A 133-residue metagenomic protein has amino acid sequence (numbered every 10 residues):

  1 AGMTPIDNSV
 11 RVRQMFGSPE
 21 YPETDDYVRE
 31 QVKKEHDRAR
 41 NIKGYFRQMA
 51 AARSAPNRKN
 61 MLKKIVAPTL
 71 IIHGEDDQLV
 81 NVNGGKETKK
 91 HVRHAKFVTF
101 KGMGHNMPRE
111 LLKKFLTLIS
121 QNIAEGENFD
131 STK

Functional and structural regions predicted by a protein language model:
A1-N60, A67: Alpha/beta-hydrolase
S9-R13, K89, S120: Non-transmembrane alpha-helical segments in soluble domains of secreted/periplasmic/extracellular proteins
K63-V66, H91-V92: Short, conserved loop/helix-junction motifs that constitute active-site signature segments in enzyme catalytic cores
I65, I71-H73, D77: Short beta-strand/loop motif that positions the catalytic acidic residue of the alpha/beta-hydrolase fold
Q78-G84: Conserved alpha/beta-hydrolase "acid-adjacent" motif
H94-K133: Catalytic active-site module of serine/aspartate enzymes centered on a nucleophile-bearing elbow/loop
